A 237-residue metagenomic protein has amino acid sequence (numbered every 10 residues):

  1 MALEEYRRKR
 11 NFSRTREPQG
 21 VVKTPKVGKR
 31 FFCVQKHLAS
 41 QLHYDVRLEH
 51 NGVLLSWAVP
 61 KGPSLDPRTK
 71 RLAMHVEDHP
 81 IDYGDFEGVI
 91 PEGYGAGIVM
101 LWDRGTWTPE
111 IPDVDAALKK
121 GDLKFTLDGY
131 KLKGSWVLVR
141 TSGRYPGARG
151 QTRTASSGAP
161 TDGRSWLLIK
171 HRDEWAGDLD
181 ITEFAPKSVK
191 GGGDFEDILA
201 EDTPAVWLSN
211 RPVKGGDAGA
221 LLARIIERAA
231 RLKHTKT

Functional and structural regions predicted by a protein language model:
M1-T237: Catalytic cores of nucleic-acid ligases and guanylyltransferases
